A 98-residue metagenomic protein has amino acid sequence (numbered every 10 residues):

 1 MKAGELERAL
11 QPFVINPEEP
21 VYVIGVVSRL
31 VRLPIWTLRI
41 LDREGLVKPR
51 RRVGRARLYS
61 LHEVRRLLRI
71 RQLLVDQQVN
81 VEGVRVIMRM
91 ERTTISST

Functional and structural regions predicted by a protein language model:
M1-L30, I35, R39, R43-A56 (+1 more regions): Arg/Lys-rich, alpha-helical DNA-contact motif
